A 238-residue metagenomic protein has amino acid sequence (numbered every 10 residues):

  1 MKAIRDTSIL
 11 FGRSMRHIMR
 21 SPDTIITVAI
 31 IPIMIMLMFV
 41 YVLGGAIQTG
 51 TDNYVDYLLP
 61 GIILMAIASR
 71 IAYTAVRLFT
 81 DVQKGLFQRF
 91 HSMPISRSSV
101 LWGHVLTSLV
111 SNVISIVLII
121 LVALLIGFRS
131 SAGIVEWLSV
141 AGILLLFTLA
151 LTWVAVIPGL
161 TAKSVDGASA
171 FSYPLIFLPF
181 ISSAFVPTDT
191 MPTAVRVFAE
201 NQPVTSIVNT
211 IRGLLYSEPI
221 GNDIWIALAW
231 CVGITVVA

Functional and structural regions predicted by a protein language model:
M1-F11, L151, A194-T205: Short, membrane-interfacial amphipathic segments enriched in basic
M1-I31: Aromatic- and glycine-rich beta-strand/loop motifs that create alpha-glucan
H17, Q48-T49, S182-V236: Membrane-interfacial helix-loop-helix junctions in multi-pass membrane proteins
P22-D23, D56, S98, D166 (+2 more regions): Residues that define the loop-to-transmembrane-helix transition and helix capping in multi-pass membrane transporters
M34-F39, V55-I126, F171-P174, P179: Hydrophobic alpha-helical transmembrane segments of multi-pass membrane transport proteins
F39-A46, G159-N201, T205: Transmembrane helix segments
V40-T49, L78, G85, I120 (+5 more regions): Transmembrane helix-loop junctions in multipass membrane proteins, especially transporters and channels
R97-S172, P219-A238: Alpha-helical transmembrane segments and their short interhelical loops
